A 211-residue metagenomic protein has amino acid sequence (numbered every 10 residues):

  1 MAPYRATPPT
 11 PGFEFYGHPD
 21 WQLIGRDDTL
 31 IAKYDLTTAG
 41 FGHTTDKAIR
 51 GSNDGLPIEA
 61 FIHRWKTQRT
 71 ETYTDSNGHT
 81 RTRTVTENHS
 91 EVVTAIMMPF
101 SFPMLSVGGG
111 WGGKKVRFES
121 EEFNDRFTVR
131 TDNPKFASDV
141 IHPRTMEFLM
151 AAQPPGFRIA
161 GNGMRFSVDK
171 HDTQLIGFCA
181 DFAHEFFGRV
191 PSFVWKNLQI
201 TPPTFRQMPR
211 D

Functional and structural regions predicted by a protein language model:
Y4-D211: Charged, low-complexity intrinsically disordered regions
